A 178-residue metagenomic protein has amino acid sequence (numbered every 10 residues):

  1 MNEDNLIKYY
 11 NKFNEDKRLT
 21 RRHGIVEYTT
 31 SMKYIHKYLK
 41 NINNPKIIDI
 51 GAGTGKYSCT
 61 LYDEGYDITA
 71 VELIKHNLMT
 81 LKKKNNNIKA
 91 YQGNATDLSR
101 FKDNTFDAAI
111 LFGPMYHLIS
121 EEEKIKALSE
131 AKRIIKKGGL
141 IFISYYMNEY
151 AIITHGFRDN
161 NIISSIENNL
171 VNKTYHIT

Functional and structural regions predicted by a protein language model:
M1-I42, K56, T60: Conserved class I S-adenosyl-L-methionine
G51-G53: Class I SAM-dependent methyltransferase "Motif I" SAM/SAH-binding loop
G55-D97: Class I SAM-dependent methyltransferase SAM/SAH-binding core
S99-A109: A short acidic, Gly/Pro-enriched loop at the edge of an enzyme's catalytic core that lines a small-molecule cofactor
A108-E122: A short SAM/SAH-binding and catalytic strip from SAM-dependent methyltransferases
I125-K137: A short glycine-rich, Lys/Arg-flanked "PGG" loop and its adjoining helix->strand segment in the class I
F142-L170: Conserved class I S-adenosyl-L-methionine
